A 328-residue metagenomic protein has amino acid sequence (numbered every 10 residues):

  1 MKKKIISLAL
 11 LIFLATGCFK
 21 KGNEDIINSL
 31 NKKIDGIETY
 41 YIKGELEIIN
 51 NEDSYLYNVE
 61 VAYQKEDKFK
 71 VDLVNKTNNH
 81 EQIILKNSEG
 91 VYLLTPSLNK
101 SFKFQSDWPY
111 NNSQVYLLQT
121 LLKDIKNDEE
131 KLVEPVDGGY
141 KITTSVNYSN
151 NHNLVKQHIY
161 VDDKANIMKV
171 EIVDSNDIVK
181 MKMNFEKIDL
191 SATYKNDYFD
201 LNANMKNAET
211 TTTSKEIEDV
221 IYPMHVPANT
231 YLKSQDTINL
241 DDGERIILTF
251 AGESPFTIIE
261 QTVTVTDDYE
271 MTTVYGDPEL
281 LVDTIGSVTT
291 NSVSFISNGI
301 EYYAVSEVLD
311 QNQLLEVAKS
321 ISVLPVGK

Functional and structural regions predicted by a protein language model:
M1-T16: Sec-dependent bacterial lipoprotein signal peptides
F13-K68, E129, D277-E301, E307-K328: N-terminal leader/targeting segments and the immediate start of mature chains
S54-N58, N78-E81, H152-Q157, V179-K182 (+2 more regions): Short, surface-exposed coil-to-beta transition loops
A62-V115, D174-K187: An acidic-aromatic
V71, V170-I172, A304: Beta-strand-dense domains in secreted/periplasmic systems and polymorphic toxin scaffolds
S88-N151, Y194, K328: Flexible, processing/modification-adjacent segments and terminal tails in exported/periplasmic/extracellular proteins
D137-A203: Gly/Pro-enriched, hydrophobic low-complexity segments that function as extracytoplasmic propeptides/linkers
N207-N298: Short, solvent-exposed recognition patches
